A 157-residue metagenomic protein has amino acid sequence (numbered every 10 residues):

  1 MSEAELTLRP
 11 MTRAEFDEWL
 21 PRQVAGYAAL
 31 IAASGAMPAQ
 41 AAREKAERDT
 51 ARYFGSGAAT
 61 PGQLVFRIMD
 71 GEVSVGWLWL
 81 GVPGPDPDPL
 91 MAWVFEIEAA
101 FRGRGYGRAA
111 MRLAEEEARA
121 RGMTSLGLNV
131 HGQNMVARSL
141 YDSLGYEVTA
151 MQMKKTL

Functional and structural regions predicted by a protein language model:
M1-E5: Actinobacteria-biased recognition of intrinsically disordered, low-complexity terminal regions
L6, P10-A99, E117, V148-L157: Acetyl-CoA-dependent GNAT
P87, G105, V136: Residues that form or flank phosphate/diphosphate-binding pockets in enzymes that use nucleotide phosphates
P89, M111, R119-N129, Q152: Conserved GNAT acetyl-CoA-binding A-motif
E98-A100, R104, G132-Q133: Active-site acidic-Proline motif in GNAT/NAT acetyltransferases
G103, E116-A120: Conserved amphipathic alpha-helical interaction elements at protein-protein interfaces in regulatory, energy-coupling
G105, G122, G145: Short glycine-rich hinge loops at helix-strand junctions in the catalytic core of two-component histidine kinases
R108, R112, G132-A150, K155: Conserved active-site alpha-helix within GNAT-family acetyltransferase domains
